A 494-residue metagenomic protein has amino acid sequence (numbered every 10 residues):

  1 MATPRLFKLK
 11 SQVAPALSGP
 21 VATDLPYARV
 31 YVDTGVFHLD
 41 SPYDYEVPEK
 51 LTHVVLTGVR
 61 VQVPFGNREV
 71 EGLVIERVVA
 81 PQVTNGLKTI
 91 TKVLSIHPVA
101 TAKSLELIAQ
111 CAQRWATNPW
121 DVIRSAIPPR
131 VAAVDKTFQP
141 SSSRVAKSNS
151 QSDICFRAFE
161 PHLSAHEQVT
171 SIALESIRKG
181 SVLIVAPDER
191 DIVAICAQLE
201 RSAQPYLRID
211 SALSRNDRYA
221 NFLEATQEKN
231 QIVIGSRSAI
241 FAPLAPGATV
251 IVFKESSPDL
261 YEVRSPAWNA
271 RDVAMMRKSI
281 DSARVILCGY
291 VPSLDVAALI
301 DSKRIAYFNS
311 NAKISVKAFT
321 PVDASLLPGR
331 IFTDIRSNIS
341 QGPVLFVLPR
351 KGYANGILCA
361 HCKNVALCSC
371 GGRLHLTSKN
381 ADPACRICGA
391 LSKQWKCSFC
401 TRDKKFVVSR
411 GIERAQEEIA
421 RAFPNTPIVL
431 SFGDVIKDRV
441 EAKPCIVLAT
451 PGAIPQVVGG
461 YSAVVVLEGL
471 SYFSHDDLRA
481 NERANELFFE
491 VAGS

Functional and structural regions predicted by a protein language model:
M1-T320, S337-S340, L345, P455-V458 (+2 more regions): Accessory, non-ATPase domains that flank or precede helicase/AAA+ motor cores in DNA-metabolism machines
P20, H97-T101, H162-H166, V185-E189 (+7 more regions): Conserved phosphate/pyrophosphate-binding and hydrolysis machinery centered on Walker-type P-loop NTPases, extending
I184-V185, V233-I234, I286-C288, V347 (+2 more regions): Short, hydrophobic beta-strand segments that form beta-sheet elements in well-ordered domains
V193-Q198, V407-D434: Short, charged N-terminal beta->alpha structural module
L213-E228, N425-T450: Conserved helicase ATPase core of P-loop NTP-dependent helicases/translocases
S315-F332: C-terminal boundary of histidine-terminating zinc-finger modules
S340-A422: Cys/His-rich short segments
E468-S494: Conserved RecA-like P-loop NTPase helicase motor core
